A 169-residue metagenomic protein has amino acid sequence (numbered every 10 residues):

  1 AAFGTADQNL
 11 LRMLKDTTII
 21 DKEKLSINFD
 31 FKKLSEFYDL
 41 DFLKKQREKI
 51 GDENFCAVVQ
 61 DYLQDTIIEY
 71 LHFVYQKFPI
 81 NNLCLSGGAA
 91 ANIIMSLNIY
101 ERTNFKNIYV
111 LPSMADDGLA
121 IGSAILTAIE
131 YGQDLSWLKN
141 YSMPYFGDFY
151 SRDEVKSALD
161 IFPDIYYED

Functional and structural regions predicted by a protein language model:
A1-D169: Short acidic/glycine-rich loops and adjacent helix/strand connectors that line catalytic pockets where negatively
